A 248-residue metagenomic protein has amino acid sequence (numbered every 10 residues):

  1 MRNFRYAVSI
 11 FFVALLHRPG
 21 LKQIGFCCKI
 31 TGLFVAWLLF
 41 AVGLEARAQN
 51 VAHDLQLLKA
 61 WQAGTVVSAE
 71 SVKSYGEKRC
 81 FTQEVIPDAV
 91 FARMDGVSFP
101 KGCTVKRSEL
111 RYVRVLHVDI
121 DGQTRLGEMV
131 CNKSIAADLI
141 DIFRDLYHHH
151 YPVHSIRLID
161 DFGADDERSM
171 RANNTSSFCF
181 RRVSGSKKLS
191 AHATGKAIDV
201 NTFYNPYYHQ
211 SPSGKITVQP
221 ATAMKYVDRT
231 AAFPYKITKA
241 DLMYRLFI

Functional and structural regions predicted by a protein language model:
F4-A7, L16-L33: Bacterial N-terminal signal peptides that target proteins for export
I30-V42: Bacterial N-terminal signal peptides
L44-R47: Sec/Tat signal peptide C-region and signal peptidase I cleavage site
Q49-V118: N-terminal module-boundary/linker segments of secreted carbohydrate-active enzymes
D54-W61, V183-G185, G195-I248: Catalytic cores and adjacent binding grooves of peptidoglycan-active enzymes
V105-M170: Active-site acidic/histidine clusters and adjacent loop/turn architecture that either coordinate catalytic ions
V153-H154, R168-F203: Mid-length scaffold segments of soluble, non-membrane domains
